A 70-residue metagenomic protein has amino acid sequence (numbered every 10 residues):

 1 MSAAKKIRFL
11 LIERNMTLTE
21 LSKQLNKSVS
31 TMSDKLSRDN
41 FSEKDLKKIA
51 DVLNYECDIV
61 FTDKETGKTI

Functional and structural regions predicted by a protein language model:
M1-M16: A short, Lys/Arg-rich alpha-helix, primarily the initiator
R8, T19, K47: Residues within the helices of the helix-turn-helix
F9, K23, D34: DNA-binding alpha-helical recognition surfaces that contact promoter or target DNA
L11, S22, A50: The alpha-helix within a helix-turn-helix
N15-S30: Short alpha-helical DNA-recognition segment
N26-F41: Recognition helix of helix-turn-helix/homeodomain-like DNA-binding domains that insert into the DNA major groove
R38-D51: Short, basic-rich loop-to-helix N-cap that marks the start of a DNA-contacting helix
N54-I70: Short C-terminal boundary/hinge segments that cap the last helix of small helical domains
